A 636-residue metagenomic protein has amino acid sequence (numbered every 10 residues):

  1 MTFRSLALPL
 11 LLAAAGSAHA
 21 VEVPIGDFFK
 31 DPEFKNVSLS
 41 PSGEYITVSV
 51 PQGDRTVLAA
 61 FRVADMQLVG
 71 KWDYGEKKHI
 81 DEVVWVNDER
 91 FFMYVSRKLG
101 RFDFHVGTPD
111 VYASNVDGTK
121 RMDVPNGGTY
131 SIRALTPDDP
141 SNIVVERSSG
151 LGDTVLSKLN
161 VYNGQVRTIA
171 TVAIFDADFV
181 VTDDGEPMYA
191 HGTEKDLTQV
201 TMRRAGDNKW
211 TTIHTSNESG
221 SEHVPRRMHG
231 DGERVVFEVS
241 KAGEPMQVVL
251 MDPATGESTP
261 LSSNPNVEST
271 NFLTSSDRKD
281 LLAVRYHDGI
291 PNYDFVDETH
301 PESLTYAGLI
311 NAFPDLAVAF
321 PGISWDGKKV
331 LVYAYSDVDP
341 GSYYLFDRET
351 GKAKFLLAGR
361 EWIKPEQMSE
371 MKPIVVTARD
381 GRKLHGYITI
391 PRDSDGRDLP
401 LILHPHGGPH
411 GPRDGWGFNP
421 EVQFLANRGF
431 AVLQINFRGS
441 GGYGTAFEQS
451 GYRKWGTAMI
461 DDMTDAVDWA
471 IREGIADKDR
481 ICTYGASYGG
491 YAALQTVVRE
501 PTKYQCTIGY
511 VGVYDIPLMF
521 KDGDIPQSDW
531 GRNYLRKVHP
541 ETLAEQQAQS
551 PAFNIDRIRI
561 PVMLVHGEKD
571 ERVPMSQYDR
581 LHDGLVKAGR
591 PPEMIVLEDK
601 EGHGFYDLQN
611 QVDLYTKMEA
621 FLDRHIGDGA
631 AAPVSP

Functional and structural regions predicted by a protein language model:
A7-A15: Bacterial N-terminal signal peptides
G16-A20: Sec/Tat signal peptide C-region and signal peptidase I cleavage site
G26-T56, V330: Beta-strand-rich domains and repeat architectures in extracellular enzymes and scaffolds, especially beta-propellers
P32, D54, R97-K98, D103-D110 (+4 more regions): Peripheral, non-catalytic segments that deliver or gate enzyme domains
S49-G70: Beta-propeller domains
Q67-G100: Blade-loop segments of beta-propeller domains
I363-D479, A486-S487, K521-D529: Cap/lid segment of the alpha/beta-hydrolase catalytic domain
F437-P636: Active-site-proximal cap/loop segments of hydrolase catalytic domains
